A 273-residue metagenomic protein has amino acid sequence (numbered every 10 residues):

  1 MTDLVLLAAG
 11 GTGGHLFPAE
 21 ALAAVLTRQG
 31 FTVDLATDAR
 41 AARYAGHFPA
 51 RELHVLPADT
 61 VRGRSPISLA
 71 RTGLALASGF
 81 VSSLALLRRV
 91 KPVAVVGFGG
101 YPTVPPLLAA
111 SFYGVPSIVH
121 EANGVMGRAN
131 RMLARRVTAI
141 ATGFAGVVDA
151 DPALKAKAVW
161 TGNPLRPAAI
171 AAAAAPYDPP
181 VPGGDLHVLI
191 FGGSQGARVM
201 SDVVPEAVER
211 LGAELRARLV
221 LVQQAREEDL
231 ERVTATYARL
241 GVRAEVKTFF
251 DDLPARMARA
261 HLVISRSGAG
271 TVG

Functional and structural regions predicted by a protein language model:
L4-G10, T27-A75, T161, E227-D229: Conserved nucleotide-sugar phosphate-binding/catalytic loop shared by glycosyltransferases and other
L7-E20, R198: A short, glycine/small-residue-rich beta-strand->loop->alpha-helix junction that serves as a flexible
A23, T27-R28, A36, R40-A50 (+2 more regions): Donor-nucleotide binding loops and adjacent catalytic segments primarily of GT-B fold Leloir glycosyltransferases
T32, R40, E52, S111-A174: Active-site-proximal region of nucleotide-activated glycan assembly enzymes, centered on histidine/acidic-rich loops
R40-Y44, P92-Y113: An aromatic- and histidine-rich active-site surface loop
S65-A94, V104: An amphipathic, basic-hydrophobic alpha-helix
P92-A94, A258-T271: Acidic donor-binding loop of glycosyltransferase active sites
L108, P254, V272-G273: Short alpha-helical segment that forms part of, or immediately flanks, the ligand-binding pocket in carbohydrate-active
